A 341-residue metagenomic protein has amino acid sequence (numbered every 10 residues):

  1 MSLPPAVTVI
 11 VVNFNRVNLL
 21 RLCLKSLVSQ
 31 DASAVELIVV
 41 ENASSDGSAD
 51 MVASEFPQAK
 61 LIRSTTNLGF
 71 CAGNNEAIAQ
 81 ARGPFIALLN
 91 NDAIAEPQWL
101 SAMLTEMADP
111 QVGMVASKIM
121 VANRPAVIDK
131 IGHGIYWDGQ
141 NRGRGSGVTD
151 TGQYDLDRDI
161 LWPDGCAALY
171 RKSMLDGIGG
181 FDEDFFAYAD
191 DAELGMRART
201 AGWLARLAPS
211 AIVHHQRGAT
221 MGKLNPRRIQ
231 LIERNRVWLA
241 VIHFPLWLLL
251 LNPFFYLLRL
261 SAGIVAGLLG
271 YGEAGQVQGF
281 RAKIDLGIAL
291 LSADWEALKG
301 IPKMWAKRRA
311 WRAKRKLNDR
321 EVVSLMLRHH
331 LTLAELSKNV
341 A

Functional and structural regions predicted by a protein language model:
P5-T8, E36, E193: Cell-envelope/extracellular polymer assembly enzymes that use nucleotide-activated donors
N18-R21, D46-S54: Acidic helix N-cap motif at the loop->helix transition within catalytic regions of sugar-transfer enzymes
K25-A34: Short, acidic, metal-binding catalytic loop of nucleotide-sugar glycosyltransferases
S64-A81, N91: Glycine-rich, basic loop-to-helix element that forms the pyrophosphate-binding segment of sugar-nucleotide handling
I86: Short aromatic/hydrophobic "clamp" motif used to bind/position activated sugar donors
A93-Y136, Q140: Conserved donor NDP-sugar-binding/catalytic core segment of glycosyltransferases
M103, L161-I212: A short, conserved alpha-helix in the catalytic core of glycosyltransferases
A201, A205-A306, R320-L327: Active-site-adjacent helix/loop segment of glycosyltransferases that harbors family-specific signature motifs
